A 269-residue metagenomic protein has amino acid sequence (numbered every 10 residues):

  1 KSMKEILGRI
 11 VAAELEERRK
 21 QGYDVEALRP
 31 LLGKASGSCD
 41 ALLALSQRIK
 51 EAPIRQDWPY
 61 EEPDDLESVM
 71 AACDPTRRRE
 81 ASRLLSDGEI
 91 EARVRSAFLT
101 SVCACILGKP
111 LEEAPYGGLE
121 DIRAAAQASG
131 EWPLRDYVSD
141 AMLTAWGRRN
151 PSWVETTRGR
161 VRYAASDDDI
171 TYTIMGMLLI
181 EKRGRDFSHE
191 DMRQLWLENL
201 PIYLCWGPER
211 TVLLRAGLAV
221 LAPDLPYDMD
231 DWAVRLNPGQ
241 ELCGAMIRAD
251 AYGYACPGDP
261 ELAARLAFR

Functional and structural regions predicted by a protein language model:
K1-R269: Structured, active/binding-site neighborhoods that engage oxygen-rich ligands
